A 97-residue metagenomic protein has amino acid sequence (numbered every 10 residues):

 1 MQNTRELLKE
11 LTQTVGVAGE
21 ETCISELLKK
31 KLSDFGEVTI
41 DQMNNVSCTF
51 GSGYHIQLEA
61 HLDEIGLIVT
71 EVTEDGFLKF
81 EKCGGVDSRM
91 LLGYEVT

Functional and structural regions predicted by a protein language model:
M1-T97: N-terminal hydrophobic/helix-forming segments and targeting peptides
